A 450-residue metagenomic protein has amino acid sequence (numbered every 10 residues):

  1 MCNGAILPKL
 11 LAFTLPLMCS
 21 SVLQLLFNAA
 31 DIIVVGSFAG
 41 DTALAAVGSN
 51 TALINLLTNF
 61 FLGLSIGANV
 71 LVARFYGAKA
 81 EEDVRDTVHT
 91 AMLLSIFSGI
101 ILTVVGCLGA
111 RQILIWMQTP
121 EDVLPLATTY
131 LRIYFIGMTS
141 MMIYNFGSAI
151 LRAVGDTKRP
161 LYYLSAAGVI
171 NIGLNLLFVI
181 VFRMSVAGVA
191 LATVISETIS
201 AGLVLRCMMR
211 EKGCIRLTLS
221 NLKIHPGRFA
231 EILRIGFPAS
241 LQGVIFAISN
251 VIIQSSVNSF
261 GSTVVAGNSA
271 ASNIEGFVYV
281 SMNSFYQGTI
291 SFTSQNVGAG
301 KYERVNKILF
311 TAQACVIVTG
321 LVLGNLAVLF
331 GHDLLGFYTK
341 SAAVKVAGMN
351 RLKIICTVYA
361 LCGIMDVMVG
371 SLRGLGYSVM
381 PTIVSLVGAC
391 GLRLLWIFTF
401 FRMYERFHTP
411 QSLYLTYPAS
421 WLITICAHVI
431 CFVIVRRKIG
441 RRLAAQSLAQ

Functional and structural regions predicted by a protein language model:
M1-T14, V72-G137, I170, V181-F237 (+2 more regions): Short alpha-helical transmembrane segments in multi-pass integral membrane proteins
C2-F38, A52-G67, L71, I96-T103 (+5 more regions): N-terminal transmembrane alpha-helices
A12-D31, I133, Y144, A167 (+5 more regions): Transmembrane helical elements of multi-pass membrane transporters/channels
V22, L26-A45, L114-E121, L177-M184 (+5 more regions): Helix-terminus/linker motif at the lipid-water interface of multi-pass membrane proteins
A29-I33, V104, Q112, F146-I150 (+8 more regions): Alpha-helical transmembrane segments of multipass membrane proteins
A39-A52, A127, L131, A190 (+3 more regions): Small-residue hotspots at the loop-to-helix junctions and early N-terminal turns of transmembrane alpha-helices
L44-V104, M141-P160, Q254, G267-G331 (+1 more regions): Small-residue-rich hydrophobic transmembrane alpha-helices
S65, I133-R152, P160-G168, V189-V204 (+4 more regions): Short runs within selected transmembrane alpha-helices of multi-pass transporters and secretion channels
